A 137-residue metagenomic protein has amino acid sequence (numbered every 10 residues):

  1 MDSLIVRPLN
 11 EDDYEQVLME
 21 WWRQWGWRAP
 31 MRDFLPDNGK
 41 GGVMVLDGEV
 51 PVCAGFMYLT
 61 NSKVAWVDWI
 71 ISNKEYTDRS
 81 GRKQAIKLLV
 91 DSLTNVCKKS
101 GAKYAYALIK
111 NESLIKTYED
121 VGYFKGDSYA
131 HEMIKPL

Functional and structural regions predicted by a protein language model:
M1-M31: Short amphipathic alpha-helix that is part of the acyltransferase structural core
R32-M44, C53: A short helix-loop-beta-strand connector motif used in the catalytic cores of GNAT acetyltransferases and, in some
E49-L59, A65-D68: Conserved beta-strand in the GNAT
K63-G81, H131: Conserved acetyl-CoA binding element of GNAT-fold acetyltransferases
R79-N95: Conserved acetyl-CoA-binding loop-helix of GNAT-fold acetyltransferases
A105-K116: Conserved beta-strand-loop-alpha-helix junction that forms the acyl-donor binding cleft
L108, F124-L137: Conserved catalytic-core motifs of GNAT/GCN5-like acyltransferases
T117-Y123: Conserved active-site tyrosine of GNAT-family acetyltransferases
